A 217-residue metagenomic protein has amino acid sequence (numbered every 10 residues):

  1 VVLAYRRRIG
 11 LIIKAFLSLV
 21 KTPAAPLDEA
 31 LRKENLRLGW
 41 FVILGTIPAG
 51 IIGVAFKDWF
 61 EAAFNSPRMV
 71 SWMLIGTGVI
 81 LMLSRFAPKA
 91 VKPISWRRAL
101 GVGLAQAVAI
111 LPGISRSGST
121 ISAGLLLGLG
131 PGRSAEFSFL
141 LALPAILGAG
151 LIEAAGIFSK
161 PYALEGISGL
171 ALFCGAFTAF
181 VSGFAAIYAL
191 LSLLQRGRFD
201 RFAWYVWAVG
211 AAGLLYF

Functional and structural regions predicted by a protein language model:
V1-F217: Multi-pass membrane proteins that catalyze or facilitate reactions on polyprenyl-/lipid-phosphate substrates and their
